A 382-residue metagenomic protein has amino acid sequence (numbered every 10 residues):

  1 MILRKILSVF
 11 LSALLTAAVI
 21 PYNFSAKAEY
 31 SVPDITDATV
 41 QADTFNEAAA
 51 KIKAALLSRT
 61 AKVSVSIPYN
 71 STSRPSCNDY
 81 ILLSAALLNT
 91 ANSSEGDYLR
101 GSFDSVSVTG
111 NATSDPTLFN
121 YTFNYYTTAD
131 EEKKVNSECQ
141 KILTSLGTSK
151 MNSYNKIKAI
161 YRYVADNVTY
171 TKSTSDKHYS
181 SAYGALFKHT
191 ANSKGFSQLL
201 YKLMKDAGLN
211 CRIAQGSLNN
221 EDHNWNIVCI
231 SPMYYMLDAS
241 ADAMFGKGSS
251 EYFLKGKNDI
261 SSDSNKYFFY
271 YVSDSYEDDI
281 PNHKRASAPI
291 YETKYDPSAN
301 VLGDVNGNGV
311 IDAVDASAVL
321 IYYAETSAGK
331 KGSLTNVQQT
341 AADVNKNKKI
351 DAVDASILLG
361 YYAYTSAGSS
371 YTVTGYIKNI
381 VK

Functional and structural regions predicted by a protein language model:
I2-S25: Sec-dependent N-terminal signal peptides of Gram-positive bacterial secreted proteins and lipoproteins
P21-A26, S298-K382: Cellulosome-associated attachment modules in secreted, modular CAZymes
S25-M151, S264-N300: N-terminal accessory/pre-domain segments preceding catalytic cores
A129-K133, S137, K150-N155, A191-G195 (+2 more regions): Soluble non-cytosolic domains of exported or imported proteins
D130-A185: Secondary-structure boundary elements
T144-T148, R162-Y170, Y201, K205 (+3 more regions): Sec-exported extracytoplasmic/periplasmic mature domains
N152, I157, T171-Y179, R212-G216 (+2 more regions): Surface-exposed patches in mature extracellular/periplasmic domains of secreted proteins
G195-S262: Hydrophobic/aromatic-rich core segments of domains that either
